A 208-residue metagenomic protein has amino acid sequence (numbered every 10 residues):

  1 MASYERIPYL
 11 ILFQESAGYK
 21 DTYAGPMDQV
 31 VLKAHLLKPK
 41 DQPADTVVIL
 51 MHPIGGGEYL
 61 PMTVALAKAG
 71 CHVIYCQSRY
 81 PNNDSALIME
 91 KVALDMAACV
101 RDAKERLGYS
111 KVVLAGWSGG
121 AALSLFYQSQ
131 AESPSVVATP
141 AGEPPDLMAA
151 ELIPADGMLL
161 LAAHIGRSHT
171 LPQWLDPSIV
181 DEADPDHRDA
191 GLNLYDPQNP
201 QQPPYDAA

Functional and structural regions predicted by a protein language model:
M1-T46: N-terminal cap/lid segment of alpha/beta-hydrolase-fold proteins
D45-G57: Active-site glycine-rich loops that stabilize anionic/oxyanionic intermediates across multiple enzyme folds
V48-L50, V73, M158: Hydrophobic beta-strand anchors of alpha/beta hydrolase catalytic cores
T63-S85: Conserved alpha/beta-hydrolase
R79-V113: Catalytic nucleophile-loop/oxyanion-hole region of alpha/beta-hydrolase and closely related hydrolase-like folds
A115-L125: Gly/Ala-rich beta-loop-alpha elbow adjacent to hydrolase catalytic centers
F126-D156, G166: Conserved hydrolase catalytic core segment
L147-A208: Alpha/beta-hydrolase-fold enzymes
